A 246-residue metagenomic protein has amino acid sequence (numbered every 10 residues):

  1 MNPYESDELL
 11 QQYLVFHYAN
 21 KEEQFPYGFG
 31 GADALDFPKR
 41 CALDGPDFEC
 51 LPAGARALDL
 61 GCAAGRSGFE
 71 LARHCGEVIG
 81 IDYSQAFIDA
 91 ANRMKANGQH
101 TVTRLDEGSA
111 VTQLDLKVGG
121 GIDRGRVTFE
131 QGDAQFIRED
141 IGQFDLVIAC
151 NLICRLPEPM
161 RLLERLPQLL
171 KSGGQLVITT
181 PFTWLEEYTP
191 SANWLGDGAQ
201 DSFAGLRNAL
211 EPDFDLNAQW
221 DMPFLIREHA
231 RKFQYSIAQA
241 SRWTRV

Functional and structural regions predicted by a protein language model:
G31-A53: Conserved alpha-helix/loop element of class I SAM-dependent methyltransferases that forms part of the SAM/SAH-binding
G54-A63, I79: Conserved class I S-adenosyl-L-methionine
S84: Conserved SAM/SAH-binding beta-strand->alpha-helix loop
R93-Q135: S-adenosyl-L-methionine
E107, T189-Q219: Conserved Class I S-adenosyl-L-methionine
Q135-V147: A short acidic, Gly/Pro-enriched loop at the edge of an enzyme's catalytic core that lines a small-molecule cofactor
M160-S172: A short glycine-rich, Lys/Arg-flanked "PGG" loop and its adjoining helix->strand segment in the class I
G173-P181: Conserved beta-strand signature within the Rossmann-like core of class I S-adenosyl-L-methionine
